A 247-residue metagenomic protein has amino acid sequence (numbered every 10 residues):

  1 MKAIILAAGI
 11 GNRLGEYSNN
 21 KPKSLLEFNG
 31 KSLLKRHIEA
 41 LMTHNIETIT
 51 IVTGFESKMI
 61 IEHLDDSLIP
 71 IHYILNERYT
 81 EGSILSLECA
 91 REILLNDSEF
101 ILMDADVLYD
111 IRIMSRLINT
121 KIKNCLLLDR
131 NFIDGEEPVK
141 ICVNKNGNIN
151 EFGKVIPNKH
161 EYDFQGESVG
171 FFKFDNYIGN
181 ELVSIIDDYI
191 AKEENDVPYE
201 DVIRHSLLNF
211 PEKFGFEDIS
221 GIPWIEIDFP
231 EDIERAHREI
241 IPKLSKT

Functional and structural regions predicted by a protein language model:
M1, Q165-T247: Conserved alpha/beta core of the MobA/IspD/sugar-nucleotide pyrophosphorylase nucleotidyltransferase superfamily
M1-S18: N-terminal nucleotide-binding beta1-loop-alpha1 segment
K2-I5, K31-E99, K192-E194: Conserved N-terminal catalytic core of the sugar/cofactor nucleotidyltransferase
R13, M59-E62, R112, E181 (+2 more regions): Phosphate- and divalent-cation-binding pockets in alpha/beta enzyme and binding domains that engage nucleotide-derived
N20-K35: Short catalytic helix/loop segments, enriched in acidic residues and glycine and frequently bearing histidine
S24, P70-H72, N148, K213-G215: Conserved beta-strand segments of alpha/beta enzyme cores
S67-V143: Conserved beta-loop-beta/alpha segment of the NTase-like Rossmann-fold superfamily that binds/positions NTPs
D110-Y189: Conserved core of the sugar-phosphate nucleotidyltransferase
